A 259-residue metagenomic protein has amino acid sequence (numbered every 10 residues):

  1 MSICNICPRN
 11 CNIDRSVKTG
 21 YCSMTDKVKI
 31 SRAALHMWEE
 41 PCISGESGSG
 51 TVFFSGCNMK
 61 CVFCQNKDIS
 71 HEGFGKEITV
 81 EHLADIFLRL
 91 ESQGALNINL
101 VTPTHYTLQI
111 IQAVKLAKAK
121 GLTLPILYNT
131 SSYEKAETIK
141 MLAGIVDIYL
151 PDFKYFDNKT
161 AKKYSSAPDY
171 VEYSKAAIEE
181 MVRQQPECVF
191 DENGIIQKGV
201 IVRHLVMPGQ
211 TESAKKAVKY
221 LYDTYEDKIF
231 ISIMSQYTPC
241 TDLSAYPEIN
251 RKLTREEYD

Functional and structural regions predicted by a protein language model:
M1-T19, V182, P186-D259: Auxiliary Fe-S-binding modules of radical SAM enzymes
C22-G144, I148, D157-N158: Conserved Radical SAM active-site core
S70, T107, S132-K135, F153-V171 (+3 more regions): Conserved radical SAM core fold
V80-L83, I110, I139, S174 (+4 more regions): Aromatic/hydrophobic pocket-lining residues that form the small-molecule binding cavity in soluble enzyme cores
N97-N99, P125-L127, I148-L150, Q197-I201 (+1 more regions): Structural preference for beta-strand elements that scaffold enzyme active sites
A113-L127, A176-Q184, R255-D259: Alpha-helix-loop-beta-strand connector modules within alpha/beta enzyme cores
A117-K118, G144-V146, A167-Y170, E248-N250: Short, hinge-like loop/turn segments at secondary-structure boundaries
A161-N193: Anionic-ligand binding region
